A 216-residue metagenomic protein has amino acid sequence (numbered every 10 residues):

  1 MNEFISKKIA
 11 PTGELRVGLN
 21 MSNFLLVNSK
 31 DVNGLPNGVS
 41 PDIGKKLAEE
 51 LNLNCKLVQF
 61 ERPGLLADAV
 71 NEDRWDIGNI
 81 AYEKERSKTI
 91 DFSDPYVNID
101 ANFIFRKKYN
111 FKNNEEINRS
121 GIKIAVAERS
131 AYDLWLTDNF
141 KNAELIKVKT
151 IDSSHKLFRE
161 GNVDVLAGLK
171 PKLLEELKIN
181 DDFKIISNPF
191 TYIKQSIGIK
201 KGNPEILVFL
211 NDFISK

Functional and structural regions predicted by a protein language model:
M1-A81, K88, K147: Extracytoplasmic small-molecule ligand-binding "clamshell" domains of the periplasmic binding protein/Venus flytrap
M1-S6, L35-E50, K108-I122, A127-A131 (+2 more regions): Extended ligand-binding regions for polar small-molecule ligands
R16-N20, I104, K123-V126, L166 (+1 more regions): Short, well-ordered beta-strand segments
M21, R86, V97-K108, S153 (+1 more regions): Periplasmic-binding protein-like
V27-N33, G44-N54, S93, N114-S120 (+2 more regions): Ligand-binding cleft/hinge of the Venus flytrap
K56-D68, F111-K112, I146-E160, I193: Short helix-initiation/N-cap motifs at beta->coil->alpha
G64, D68, I80-I90, D138 (+1 more regions): A ligand-binding cleft/hinge motif common to bilobed small-molecule-binding domains
R74-W75, I122, V163: Short, high-confidence coil segments that cap the C-terminus of an alpha-helix and link into the following beta-strand
